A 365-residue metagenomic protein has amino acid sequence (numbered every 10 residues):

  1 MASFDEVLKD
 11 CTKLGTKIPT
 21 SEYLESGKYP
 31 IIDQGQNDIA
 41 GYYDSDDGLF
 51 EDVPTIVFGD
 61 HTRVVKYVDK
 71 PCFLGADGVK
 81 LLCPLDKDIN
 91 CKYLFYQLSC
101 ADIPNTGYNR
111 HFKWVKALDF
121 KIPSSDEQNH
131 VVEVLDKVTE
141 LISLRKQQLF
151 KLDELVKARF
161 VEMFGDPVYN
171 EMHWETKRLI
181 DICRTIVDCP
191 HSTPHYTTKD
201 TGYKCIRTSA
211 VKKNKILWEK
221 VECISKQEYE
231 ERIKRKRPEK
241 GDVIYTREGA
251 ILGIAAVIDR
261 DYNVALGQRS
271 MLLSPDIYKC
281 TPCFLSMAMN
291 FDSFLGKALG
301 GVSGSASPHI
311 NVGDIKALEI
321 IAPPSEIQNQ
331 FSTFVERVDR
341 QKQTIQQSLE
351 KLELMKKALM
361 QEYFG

Functional and structural regions predicted by a protein language model:
M1-N37, K121-E133, L144-P190, A317 (+3 more regions): Non-catalytic DNA-recognition/assembly elements of restriction-modification systems
A2, F73-K80, N105-D126, E248 (+3 more regions): A short glycine-rich beta-alpha junction/loop motif
D5-V53, G75-D77, I180-H195, A210-K240: Sequence-specific dsDNA recognition surfaces
K9, F95-Y96, K157, V161 (+7 more regions): Generic alpha-helical structural context detector
I18-L24, N109-H111, M172-E175, S192-D200 (+2 more regions): Short coil/turn segments at secondary-structure boundaries
D33-L98, I103, R207, Y229 (+2 more regions): A short beta-sheet element
F294-A298: Periplasmic-binding protein-like
